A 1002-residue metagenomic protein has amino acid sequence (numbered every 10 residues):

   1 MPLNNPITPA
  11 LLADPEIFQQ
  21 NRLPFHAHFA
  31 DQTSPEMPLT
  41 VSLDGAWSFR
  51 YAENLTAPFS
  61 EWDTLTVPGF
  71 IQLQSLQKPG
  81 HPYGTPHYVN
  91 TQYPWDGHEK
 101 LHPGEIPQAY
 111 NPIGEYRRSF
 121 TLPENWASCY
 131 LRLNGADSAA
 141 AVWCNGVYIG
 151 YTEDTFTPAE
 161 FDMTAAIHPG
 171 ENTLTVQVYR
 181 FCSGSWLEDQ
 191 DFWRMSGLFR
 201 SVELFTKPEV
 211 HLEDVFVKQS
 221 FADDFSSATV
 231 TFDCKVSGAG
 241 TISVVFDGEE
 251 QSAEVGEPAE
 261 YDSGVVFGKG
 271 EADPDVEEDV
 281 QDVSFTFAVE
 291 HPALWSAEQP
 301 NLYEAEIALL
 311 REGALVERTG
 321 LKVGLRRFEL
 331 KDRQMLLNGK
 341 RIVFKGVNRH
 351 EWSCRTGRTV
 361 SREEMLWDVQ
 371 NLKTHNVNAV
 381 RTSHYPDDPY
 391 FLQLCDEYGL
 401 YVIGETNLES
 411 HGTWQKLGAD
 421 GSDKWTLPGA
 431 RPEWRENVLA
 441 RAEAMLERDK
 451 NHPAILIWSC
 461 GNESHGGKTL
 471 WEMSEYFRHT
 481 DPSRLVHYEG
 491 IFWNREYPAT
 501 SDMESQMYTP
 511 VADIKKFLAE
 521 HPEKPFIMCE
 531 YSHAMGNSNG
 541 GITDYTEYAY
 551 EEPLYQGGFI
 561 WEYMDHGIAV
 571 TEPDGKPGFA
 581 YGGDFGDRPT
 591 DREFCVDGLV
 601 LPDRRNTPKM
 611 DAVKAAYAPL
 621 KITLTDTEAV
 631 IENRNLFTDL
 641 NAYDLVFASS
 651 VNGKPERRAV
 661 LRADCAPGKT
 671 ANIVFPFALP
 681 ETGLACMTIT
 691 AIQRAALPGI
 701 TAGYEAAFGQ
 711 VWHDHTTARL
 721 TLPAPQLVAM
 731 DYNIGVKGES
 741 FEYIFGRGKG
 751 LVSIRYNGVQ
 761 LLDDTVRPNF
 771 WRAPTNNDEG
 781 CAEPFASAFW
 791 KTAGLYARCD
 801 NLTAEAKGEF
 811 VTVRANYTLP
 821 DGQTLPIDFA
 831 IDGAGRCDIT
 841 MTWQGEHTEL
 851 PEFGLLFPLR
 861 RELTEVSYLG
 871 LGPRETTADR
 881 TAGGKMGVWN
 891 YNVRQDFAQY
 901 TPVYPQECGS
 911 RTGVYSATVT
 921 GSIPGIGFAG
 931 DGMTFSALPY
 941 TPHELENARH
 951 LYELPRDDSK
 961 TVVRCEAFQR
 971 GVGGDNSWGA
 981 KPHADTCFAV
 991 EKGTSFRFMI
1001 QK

Functional and structural regions predicted by a protein language model:
P2-I7, L12-Q19, T33-S34, S48-A52 (+8 more regions): Accessory beta-strand-rich segments of carbohydrate-active enzymes
P2-P35, F70, V147, W186 (+3 more regions): Extended substrate-binding grooves/exosites of carbohydrate-active enzymes
I71-Q77, Y83-V89, R180, S296 (+2 more regions): Beta-strand/loop-rich accessory regions of lumenal/periplasmic or secreted enzymes, predominantly carbohydrate-active
P82-I106, E153-T155, M163, I167-A228 (+7 more regions): An acidic-aromatic loop/edge-strand motif
Y116-R118, T157-F161, Q281-F287, K669-F675 (+1 more regions): Short strand-edge motifs at loop-to-beta-strand transitions and within beta-strands of extracellular beta-rich domains
A127, I167-E171, V289-L302, P680-C686: Short glycine/proline/serine/threonine-rich loop/turn segments at secondary-structure transition edges
C144, S227-G270, V283, A305 (+3 more regions): Beta-strand-rich binding/interaction modules
Q190-H211, H566, G575-L624, R634-A642 (+6 more regions): Catalytic cores of secreted or luminal carbohydrate-active enzymes
